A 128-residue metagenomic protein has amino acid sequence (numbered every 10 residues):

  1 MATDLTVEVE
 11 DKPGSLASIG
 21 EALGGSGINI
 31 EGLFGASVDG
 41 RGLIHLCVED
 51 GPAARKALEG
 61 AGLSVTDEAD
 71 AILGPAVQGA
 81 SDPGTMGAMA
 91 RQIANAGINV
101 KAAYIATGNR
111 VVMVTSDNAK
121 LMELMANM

Functional and structural regions predicted by a protein language model:
M1-M128: A conserved regulatory-domain signal marking ACT and ACT-like small-molecule sensing domains and adjacent regulatory
